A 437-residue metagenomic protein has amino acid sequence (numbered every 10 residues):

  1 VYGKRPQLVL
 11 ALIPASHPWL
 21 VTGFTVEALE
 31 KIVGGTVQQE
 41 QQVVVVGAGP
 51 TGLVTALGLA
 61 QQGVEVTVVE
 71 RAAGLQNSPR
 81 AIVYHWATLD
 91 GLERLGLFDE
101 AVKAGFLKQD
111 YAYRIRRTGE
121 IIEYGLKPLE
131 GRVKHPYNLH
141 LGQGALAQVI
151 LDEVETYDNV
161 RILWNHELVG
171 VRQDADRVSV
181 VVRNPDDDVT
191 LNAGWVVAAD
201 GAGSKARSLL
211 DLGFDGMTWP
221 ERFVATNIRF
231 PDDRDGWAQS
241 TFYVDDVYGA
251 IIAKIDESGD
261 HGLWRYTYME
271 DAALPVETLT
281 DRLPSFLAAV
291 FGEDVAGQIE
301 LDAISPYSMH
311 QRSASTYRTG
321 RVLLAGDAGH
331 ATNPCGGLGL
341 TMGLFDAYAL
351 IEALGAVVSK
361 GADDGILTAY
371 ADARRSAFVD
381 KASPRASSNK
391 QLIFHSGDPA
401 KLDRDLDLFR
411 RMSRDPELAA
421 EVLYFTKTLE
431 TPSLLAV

Functional and structural regions predicted by a protein language model:
Y2, L8-Q39, S258, A353-V437: C-terminal helical "tail/cap" subdomain of flavin- and related membrane-associated enzymes
Q38-T51: Beta1/beta-strand and adjacent pyrophosphate-binding region of the FAD-binding site in flavoprotein oxidoreductases
V43-V45, V66, V322: Conserved hydrophobic helix-helix packing surfaces used for dimerization/oligomerization
A48-L57, Q61, I150, A198 (+3 more regions): Conserved mid-domain beta->alpha element of the FAD-binding
A60-R80: Glycine-rich FAD pyrophosphate-binding loop
H85-V149, E153: Active-site-adjacent segment of FAD-dependent monooxygenases/related oxidoreductases
D152, G170, A175-S179, P185 (+3 more regions): Conserved FAD-binding catalytic core of PHBH/FMO-like flavoproteins
T156-L168: A conserved beta-strand/loop element that lines the FAD pocket in flavoprotein oxidoreductases
